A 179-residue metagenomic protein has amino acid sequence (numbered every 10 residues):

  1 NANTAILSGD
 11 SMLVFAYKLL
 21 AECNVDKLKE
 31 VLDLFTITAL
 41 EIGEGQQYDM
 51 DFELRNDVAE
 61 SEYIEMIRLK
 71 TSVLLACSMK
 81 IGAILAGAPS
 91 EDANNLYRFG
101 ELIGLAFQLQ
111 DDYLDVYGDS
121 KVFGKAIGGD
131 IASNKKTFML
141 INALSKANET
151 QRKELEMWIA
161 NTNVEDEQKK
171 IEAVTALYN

Functional and structural regions predicted by a protein language model:
N1-N179: All-alpha prenyltransferase/terpene-synthase fold signal
